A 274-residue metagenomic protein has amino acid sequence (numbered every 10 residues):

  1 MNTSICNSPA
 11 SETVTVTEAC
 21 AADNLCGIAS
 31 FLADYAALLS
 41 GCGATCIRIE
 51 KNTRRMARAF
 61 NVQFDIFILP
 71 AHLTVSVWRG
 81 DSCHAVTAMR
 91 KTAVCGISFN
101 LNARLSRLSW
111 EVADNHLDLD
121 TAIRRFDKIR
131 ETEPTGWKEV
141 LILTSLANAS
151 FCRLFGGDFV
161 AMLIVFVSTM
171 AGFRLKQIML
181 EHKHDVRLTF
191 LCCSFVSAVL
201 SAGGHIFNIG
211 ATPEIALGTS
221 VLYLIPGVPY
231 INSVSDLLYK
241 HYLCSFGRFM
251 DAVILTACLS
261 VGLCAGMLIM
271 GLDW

Functional and structural regions predicted by a protein language model:
M1-L117: Soluble N-terminal domains of membrane-associated systems
A37, G41, R58-V62, W110 (+9 more regions): Generic secondary-structure signature for well-ordered alpha-helical cores
R58, F67, F155, H184 (+1 more regions): Solvent-exposed alpha-helices and their adjacent loops that cap or buttress functional pockets in soluble metabolic
V94-N148, C152-A161, D251-S260, G271: Alpha-helical transmembrane segments and their cytosolic membrane-interface
R125-I129, G172-K183, P229-C244: C-terminal ends of transmembrane helices
E133-I209: Core alpha-helical transmembrane segments of integral membrane proteins
H205-W274: Generic detector of multi-pass transmembrane helix bundles and their immediately adjacent loops in polytopic membrane
